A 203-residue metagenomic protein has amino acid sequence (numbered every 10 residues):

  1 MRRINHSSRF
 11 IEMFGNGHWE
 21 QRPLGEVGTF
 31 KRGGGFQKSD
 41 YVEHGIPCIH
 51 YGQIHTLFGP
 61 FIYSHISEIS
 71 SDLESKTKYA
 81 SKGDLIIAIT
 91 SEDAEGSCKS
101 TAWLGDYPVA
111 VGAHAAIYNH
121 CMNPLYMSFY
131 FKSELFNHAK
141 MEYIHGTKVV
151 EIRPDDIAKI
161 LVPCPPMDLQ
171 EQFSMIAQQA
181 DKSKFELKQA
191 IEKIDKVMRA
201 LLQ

Functional and structural regions predicted by a protein language model:
M1-G34, K159, P163-E171, Q178-Q203: Non-catalytic DNA-recognition/assembly elements of restriction-modification systems
G25-K38, G52-D84, Y107: Sequence-specific dsDNA recognition surfaces
Q37-H44, S64, Y143-I144: Short coil/turn segments at secondary-structure boundaries
E43-G45, L57-G59, T147-V149, K159 (+1 more regions): Juxtamembrane/interface motifs at transmembrane-helix termini
H50, S75-E134, R153: A short beta-sheet element
T101-A102, E142-G146: Short amphipathic beta-strand starts and helix->beta connectors
P108-A115, M122-L125, H145-E171: A short glycine-rich beta-alpha junction/loop motif
N137-A139: Periplasmic-binding protein-like
